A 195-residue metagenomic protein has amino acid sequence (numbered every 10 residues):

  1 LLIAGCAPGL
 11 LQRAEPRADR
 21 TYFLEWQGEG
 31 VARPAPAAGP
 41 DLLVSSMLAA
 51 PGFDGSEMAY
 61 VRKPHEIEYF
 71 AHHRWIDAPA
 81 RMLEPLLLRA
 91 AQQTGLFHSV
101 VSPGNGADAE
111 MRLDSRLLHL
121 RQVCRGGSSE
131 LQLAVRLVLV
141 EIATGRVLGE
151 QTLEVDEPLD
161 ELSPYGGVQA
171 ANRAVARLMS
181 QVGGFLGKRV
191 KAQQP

Functional and structural regions predicted by a protein language model:
I3-G5: C-terminal motif of bacterial Sec signal peptides marking the signal peptidase cleavage site
A7-P79, R189-P195: A structural "domain/chain start" motif
P8-R33, T94-T144, D160: Surface-exposed short loop/turn segments
A38-P40, D54-S56, K63, A71 (+4 more regions): Envelope-exposed proteins and targeting segments
M47, R116-L120, E154-D156: Generic short beta-strand segments
I67-H73, A143-G184: Short secondary-structure boundary motifs at beta->alpha junctions and helix caps
A80, E84-L88, T94, N172-V175 (+2 more regions): Extracytoplasmic/secreted envelope proteins and their assembly/folding machinery, especially bacterial periplasmic
